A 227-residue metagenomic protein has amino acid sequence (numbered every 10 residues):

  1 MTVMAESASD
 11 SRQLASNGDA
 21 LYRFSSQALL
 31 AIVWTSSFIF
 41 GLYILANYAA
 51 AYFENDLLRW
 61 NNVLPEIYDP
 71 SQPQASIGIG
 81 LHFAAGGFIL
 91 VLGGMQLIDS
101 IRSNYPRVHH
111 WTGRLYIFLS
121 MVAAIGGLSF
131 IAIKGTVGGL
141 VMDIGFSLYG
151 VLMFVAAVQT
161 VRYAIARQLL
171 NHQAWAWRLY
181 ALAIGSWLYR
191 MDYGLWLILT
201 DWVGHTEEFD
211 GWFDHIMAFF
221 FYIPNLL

Functional and structural regions predicted by a protein language model:
T2-L227: Alpha-helical membrane insertion/targeting regions
